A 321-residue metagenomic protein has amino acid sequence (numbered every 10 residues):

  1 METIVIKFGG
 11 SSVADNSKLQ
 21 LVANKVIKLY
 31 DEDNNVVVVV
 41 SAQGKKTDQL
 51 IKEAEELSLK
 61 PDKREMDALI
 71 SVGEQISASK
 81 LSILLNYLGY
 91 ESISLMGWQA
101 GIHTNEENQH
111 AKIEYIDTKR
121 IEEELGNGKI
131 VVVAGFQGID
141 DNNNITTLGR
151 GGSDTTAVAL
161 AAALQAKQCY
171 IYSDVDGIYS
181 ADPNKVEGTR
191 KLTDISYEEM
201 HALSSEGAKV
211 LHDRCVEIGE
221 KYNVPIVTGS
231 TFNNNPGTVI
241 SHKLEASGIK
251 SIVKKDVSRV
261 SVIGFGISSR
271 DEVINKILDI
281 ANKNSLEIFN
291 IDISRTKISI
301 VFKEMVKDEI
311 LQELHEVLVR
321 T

Functional and structural regions predicted by a protein language model:
M1-V216, T296-V306: Nucleotide/pyrophosphate-binding catalytic subdomain
I6, S94, M200, I226-T228 (+4 more regions): Generic structural hydrophobic/aromatic packing signal, biased to beta-strands
N35-V37, L211-R214, P225-T231, N235 (+3 more regions): Flexible, glycine/charged-enriched surface loops at secondary-structure junctions
V40-T47, T228, N233-H242: Terminal amphipathic helices with adjacent charged low-complexity linkers/tails
Q43, V175-G177, Y222, S230-N235 (+1 more regions): Glycine-rich beta-alpha junction loops
V239-T321: A conserved regulatory-domain signal marking ACT and ACT-like small-molecule sensing domains and adjacent regulatory
